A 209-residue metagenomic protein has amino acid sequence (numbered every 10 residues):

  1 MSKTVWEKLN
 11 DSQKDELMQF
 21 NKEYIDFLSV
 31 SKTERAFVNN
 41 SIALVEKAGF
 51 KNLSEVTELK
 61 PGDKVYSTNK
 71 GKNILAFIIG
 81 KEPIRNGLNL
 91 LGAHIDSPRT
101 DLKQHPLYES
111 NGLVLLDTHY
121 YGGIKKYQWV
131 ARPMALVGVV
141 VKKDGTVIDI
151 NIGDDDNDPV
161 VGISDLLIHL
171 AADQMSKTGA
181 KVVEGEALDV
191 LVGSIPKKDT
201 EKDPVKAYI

Functional and structural regions predicted by a protein language model:
M1-I209: N-terminal hydrophobic/helix-forming segments and targeting peptides
